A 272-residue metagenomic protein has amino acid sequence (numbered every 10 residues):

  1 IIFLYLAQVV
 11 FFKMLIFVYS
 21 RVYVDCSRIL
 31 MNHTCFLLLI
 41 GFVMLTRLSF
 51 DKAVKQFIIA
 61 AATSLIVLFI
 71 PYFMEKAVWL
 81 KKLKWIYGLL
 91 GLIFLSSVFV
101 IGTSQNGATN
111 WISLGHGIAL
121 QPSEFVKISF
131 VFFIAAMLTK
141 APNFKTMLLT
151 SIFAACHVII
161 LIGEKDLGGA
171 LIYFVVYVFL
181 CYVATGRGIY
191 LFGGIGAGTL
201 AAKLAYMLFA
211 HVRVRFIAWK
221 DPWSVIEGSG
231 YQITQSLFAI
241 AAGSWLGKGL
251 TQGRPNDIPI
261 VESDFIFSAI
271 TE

Functional and structural regions predicted by a protein language model:
I2-S229, S268-E272: Hydrophobic alpha-helical transmembrane segments of multi-pass inner membrane proteins, especially in bacterial systems
L48, V98, V175, G243 (+2 more regions): Residue-level recognition of conserved structural "scaffold" positions that shape functional pockets and channels
I112, L120, W245-L246, L250-T251 (+1 more regions): Short clusters of hydrophobic/aromatic residues that line enzyme substrate/ligand-binding pockets
P142-M147, A239, P255-I258: Helix-boundary and loop/linker segments of multi-pass membrane transporters
D166-L171, L246-L250, V261-S263: Transmembrane helix boundary and interhelical junction motifs in multipass membrane proteins
P222-I226, G253-I260: Short, surface-exposed loop/turn motifs that are enriched in glycine and acidic residues and include a nearby proline
G230-T251: Extracytosolic (periplasmic/ER-lumenal) interhelical loops and adjacent juxtamembrane/interface segments of multi-pass
P255-E272: A conserved mid-to-late transmembrane alpha helix and its immediate loop/hinge that forms the functional core
